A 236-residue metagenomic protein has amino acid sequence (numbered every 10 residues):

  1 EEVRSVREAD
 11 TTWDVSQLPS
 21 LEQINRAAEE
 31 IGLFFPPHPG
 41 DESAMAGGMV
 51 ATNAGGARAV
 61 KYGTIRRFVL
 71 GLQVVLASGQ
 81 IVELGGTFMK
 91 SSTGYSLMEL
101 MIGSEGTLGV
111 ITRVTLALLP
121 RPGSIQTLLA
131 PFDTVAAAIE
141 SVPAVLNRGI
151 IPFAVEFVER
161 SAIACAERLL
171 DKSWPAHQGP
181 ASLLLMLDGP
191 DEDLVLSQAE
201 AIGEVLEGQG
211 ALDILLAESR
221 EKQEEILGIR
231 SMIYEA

Functional and structural regions predicted by a protein language model:
E1-A236: Noncatalytic alpha-helical scaffold of FAD-dependent oxidoreductases
